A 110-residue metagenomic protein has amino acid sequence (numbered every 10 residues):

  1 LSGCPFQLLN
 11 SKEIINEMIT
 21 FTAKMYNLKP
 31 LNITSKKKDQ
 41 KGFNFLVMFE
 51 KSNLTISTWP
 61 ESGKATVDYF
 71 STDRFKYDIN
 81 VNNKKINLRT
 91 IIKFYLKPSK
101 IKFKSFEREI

Functional and structural regions predicted by a protein language model:
L1-I110: Polybasic/polar functional segments that serve as interface/processing modules
